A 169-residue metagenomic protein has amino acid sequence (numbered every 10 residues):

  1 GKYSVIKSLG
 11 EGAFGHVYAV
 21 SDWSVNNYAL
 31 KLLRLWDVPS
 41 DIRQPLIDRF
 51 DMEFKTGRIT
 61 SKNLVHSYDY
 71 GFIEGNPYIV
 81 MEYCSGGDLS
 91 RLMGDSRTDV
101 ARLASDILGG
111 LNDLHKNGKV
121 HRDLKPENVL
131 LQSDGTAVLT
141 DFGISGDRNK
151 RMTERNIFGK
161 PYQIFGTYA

Functional and structural regions predicted by a protein language model:
H16: Conserved N-lobe ATP-binding subsite of Hanks-type protein kinase domains, especially the beta3 VAIK lysine
P39-R58: AlphaC helix of the eukaryotic protein kinase fold
Y70: Activation-segment/catalytic-loop signature of the eukaryotic protein kinase fold
E74-D88: Conserved short submotifs of the Hanks-type protein kinase catalytic core that shape the nucleotide-binding pocket
D88-R97: AlphaC helix of the protein kinase catalytic domain
L103-A104: Activation segment signature within eukaryotic-like protein kinase domains
G109-K119: Protein kinase catalytic-loop region centered on the HRD/HxD motif
